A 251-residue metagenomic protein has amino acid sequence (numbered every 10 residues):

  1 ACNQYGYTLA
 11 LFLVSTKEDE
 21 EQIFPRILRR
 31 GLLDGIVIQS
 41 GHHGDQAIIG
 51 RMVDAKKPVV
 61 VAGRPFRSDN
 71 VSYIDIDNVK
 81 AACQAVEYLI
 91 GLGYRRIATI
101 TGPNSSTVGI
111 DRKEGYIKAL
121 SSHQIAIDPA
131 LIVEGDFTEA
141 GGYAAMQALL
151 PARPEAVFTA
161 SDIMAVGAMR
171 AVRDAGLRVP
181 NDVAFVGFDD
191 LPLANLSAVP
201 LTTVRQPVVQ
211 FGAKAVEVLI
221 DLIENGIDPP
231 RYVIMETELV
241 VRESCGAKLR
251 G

Functional and structural regions predicted by a protein language model:
A1-E87, P151: Alpha-helical recognition/docking segments in bacterial nutrient-uptake and carbohydrate-utilization systems
L11-E20, H42, I74-Q84, I100-Q147 (+5 more regions): Hinge/beta->alpha junction and helix N-cap segments in small-molecule ligand-binding domains
L33-D34, Y94-R96, E155: Short acidic/polar active-site loop segments enriched in Thr and Asp
V86-I97: Glycine-rich phosphate/diphosphate-binding loops that line cofactor/substrate pockets in enzymes
R95-I97, I127-L131, V179-A184: Short acidic capping loops at alpha-helix termini that bridge into adjacent secondary structure
A145-G251: Flexible loop/turn connectors
